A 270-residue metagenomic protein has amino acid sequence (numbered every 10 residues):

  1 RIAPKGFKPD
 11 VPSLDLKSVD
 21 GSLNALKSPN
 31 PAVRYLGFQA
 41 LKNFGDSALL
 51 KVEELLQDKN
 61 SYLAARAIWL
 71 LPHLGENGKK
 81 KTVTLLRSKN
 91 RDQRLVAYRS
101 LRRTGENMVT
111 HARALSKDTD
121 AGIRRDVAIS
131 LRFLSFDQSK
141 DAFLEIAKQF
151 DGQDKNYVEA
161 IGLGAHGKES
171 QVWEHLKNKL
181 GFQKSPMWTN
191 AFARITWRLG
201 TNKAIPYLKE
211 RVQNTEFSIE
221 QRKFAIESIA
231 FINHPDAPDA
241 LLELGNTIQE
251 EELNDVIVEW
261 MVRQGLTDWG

Functional and structural regions predicted by a protein language model:
I2-G270: Long, ordered, helix-rich scaffold segments
